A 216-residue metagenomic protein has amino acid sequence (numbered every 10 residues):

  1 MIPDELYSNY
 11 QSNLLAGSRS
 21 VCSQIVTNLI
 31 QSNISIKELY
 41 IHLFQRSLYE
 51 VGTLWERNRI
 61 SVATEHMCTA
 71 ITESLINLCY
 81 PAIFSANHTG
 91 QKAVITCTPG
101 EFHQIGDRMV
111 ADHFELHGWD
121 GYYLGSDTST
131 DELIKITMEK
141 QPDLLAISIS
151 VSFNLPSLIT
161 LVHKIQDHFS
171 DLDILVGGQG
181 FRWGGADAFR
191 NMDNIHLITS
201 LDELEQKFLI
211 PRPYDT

Functional and structural regions predicted by a protein language model:
M1-N87: Long amphipathic alpha-helical segments
S35, D120, D143: Residue-level detector of anion-binding/catalytic polar loops
T98-H103: Short coil/turn segments
R108-G121: Short helix-loop-beta junction
E115, T128-D187: Cofactor-cradling patches in redox/metallo enzymes
G121-T128: Short hydrophobic/Thr-rich beta-strand motif most characteristic of the beta2 strand and flanking loop of CheY-like
G180-T216: Peripheral docking tails and interdomain loops at the edges of cofactor- or intermediate-handling domains
